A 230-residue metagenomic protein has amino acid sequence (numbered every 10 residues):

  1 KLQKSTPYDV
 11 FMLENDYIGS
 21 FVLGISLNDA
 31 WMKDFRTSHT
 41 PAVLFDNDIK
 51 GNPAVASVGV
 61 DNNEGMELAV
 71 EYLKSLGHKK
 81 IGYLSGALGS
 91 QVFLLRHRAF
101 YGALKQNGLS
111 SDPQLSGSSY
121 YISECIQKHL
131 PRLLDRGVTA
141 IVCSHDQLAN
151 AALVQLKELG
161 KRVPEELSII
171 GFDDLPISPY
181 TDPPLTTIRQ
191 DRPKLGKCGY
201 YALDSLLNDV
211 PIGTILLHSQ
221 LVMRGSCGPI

Functional and structural regions predicted by a protein language model:
K1-E71, P131, D135-R136: Alpha-helical recognition/docking segments in bacterial nutrient-uptake and carbohydrate-utilization systems
K1-K4, Y101-E124: Short beta-strand elements in bilobed, periplasmic/extracellular small-molecule ligand-binding domains
I18, K79-K80, T139: Short acidic/polar active-site loop segments enriched in Thr and Asp
G24, D46, G59, S85 (+3 more regions): Short beta-strand/turn micro-motifs composed of small residues that flank or help shape donor/cofactor-binding pockets
L27-N28, G89, R96, Q147-A149: Alpha-helix capping/helix-boundary segments
A56-Y83, R98, I122-P131, A149 (+1 more regions): Hydrophobic alpha-helical segments within soluble ligand-binding/sensing domains
E67-N107, G213-G228: An alpha-beta-alpha
D112, H129-I230: Flexible loop/turn connectors
